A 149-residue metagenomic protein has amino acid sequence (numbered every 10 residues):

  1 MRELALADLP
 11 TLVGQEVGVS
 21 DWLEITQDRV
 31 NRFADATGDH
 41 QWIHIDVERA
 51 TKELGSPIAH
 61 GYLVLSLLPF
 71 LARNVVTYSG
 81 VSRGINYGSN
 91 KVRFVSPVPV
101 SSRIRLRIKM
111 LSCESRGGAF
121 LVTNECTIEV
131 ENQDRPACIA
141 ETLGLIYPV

Functional and structural regions predicted by a protein language model:
M1-L12, V98-V149: HotDog/MaoC-like acyl-thioester-processing domains
M1-N86: Hot-dog-fold acyl-thioester-processing enzymes
S89-F94: Short alpha-helix capping/helix-loop boundary micro-motifs
